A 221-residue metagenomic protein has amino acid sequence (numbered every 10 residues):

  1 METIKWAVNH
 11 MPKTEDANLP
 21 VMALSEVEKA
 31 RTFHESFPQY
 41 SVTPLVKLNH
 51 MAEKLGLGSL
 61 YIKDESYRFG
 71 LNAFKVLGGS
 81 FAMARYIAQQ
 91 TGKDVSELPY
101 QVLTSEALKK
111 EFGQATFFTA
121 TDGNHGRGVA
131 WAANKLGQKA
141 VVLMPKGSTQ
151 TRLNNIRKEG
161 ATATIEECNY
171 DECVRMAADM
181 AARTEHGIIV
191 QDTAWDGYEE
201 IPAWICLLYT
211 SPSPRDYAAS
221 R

Functional and structural regions predicted by a protein language model:
E2-F112: Positively charged, low-complexity intrinsically disordered leader regions
K47-L48, V129, R152, A177: Residues within well-ordered alpha-helices
G56-G58, F112-A115, G137-K139, E159-A161 (+1 more regions): Short coil/turn connectors at secondary-structure junctions
R85-Q89, K135, S213: Active-site catalytic microenvironments for nucleophilic, acid-base chemistry
S96, Y100-A132, L136-M144: A short, small-residue-rich loop immediately preceding and capping a beta-strand
V141-S211: Small/polar-residue-rich loop-to-helix segments that shape phosphate-bearing ligand pockets
Y209-R221: Single conserved hydrophobic/aromatic residue that forms the stacking wall/gate of nucleotide- or nucleobase-binding
